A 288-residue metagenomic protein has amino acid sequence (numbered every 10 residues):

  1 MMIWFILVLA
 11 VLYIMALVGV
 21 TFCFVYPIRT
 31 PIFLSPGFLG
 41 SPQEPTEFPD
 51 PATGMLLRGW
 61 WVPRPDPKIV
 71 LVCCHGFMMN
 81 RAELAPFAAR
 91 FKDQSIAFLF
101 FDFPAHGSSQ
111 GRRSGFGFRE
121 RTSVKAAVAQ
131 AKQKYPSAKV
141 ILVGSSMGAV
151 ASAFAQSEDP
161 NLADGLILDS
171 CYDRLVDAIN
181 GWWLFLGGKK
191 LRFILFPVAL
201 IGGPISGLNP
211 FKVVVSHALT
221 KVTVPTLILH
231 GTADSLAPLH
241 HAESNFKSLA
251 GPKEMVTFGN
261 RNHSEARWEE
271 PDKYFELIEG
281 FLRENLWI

Functional and structural regions predicted by a protein language model:
I3-P49, R58-W60: An N-terminal hydrophobic leader/cap segment in hydrolases
K68-G76: Short beta-strand element of the alpha/beta-hydrolase
A88-Q110: Conserved alpha/beta-hydrolase
H106-Y135, K139: Catalytic nucleophile-loop/oxyanion-hole region of alpha/beta-hydrolase and closely related hydrolase-like folds
F154-L208, H217: Hydrolase active-site cap/lid region
K221-T223, I228-H230, D234: Short beta-strand/loop motif that positions the catalytic acidic residue of the alpha/beta-hydrolase fold
S235-H241: Conserved alpha/beta-hydrolase "acid-adjacent" motif
R261-F275: Catalytic histidine-centered segment of alpha/beta-hydrolase-like enzymes
